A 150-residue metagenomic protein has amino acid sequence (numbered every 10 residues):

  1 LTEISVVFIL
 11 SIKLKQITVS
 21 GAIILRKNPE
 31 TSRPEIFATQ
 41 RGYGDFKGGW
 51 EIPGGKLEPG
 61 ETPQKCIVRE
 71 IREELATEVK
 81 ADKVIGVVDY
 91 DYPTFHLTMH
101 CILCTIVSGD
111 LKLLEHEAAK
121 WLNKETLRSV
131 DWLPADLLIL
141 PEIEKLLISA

Functional and structural regions predicted by a protein language model:
L1-I12: N-terminal amphipathic/basic-hydrophobic helices that include classical n-h-c signal peptides and signal-anchor
S11-I36: Conserved N-terminal beta-strand and adjoining loop/helix that marks the start of the Nudix/MutT-like hydrolase domain
I17, E78-K80, V87-D110, A118-K120 (+1 more regions): Active-site-adjacent beta-strand/loop module that shapes the phosphate/pyrophosphate-binding cleft
I24-L25, A38, C104, W121: Conserved hydrophobic "DFG−1" position in protein kinase catalytic cores
R33-E73: Conserved Nudix-box catalytic region and its N-terminal flanking loop in Nudix hydrolases and closely related
P63-I71, V84, I102, A119: Hydrophobic packing within well-folded, soluble alpha/beta domains
L103, K112-I143: NUDIX/MutT-family hydrolases
E144-A150: Generic C-terminal helix-cap and adjacent flexible tail
